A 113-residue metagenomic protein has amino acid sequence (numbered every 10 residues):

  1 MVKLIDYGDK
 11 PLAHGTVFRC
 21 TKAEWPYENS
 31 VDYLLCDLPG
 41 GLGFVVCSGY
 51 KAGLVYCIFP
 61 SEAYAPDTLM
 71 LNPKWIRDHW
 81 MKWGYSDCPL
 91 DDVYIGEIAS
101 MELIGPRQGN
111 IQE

Functional and structural regions predicted by a protein language model:
M1-L12: Mixed-charge, Lys/Arg-rich low-complexity intrinsically disordered regions
I5, T21, C36, G96-A99 (+1 more regions): A structural detector for beta-sheet-dominated domains
H14-E24: Tryptophan-anchored aromatic micro-motifs
E28-S61: Basic/aromatic-rich interaction segments and small domains that mediate binding to polyanionic partners
K51-E113: Intrinsically disordered, low-complexity, charged/polar segments
